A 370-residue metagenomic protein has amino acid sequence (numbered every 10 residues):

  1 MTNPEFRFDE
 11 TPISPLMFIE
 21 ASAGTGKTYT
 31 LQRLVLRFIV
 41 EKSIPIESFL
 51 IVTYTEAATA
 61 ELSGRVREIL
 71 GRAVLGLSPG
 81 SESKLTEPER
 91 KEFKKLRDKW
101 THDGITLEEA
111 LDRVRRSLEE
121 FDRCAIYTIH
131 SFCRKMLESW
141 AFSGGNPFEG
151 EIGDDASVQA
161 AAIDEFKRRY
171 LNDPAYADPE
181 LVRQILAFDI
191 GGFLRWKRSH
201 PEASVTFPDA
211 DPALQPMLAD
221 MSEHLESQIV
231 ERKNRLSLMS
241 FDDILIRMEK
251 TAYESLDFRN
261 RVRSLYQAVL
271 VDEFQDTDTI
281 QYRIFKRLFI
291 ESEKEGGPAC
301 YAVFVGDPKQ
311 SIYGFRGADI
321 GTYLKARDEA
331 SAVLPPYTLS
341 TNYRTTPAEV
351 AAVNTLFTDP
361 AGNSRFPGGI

Functional and structural regions predicted by a protein language model:
M1-S143, R232, M239-D242, I246 (+4 more regions): P-loop NTPase Walker
P15-E20, L50-V52, A58-T59, A125 (+4 more regions): Conserved helicase NTPase motor core
T30, L34, E61-I69, F132-S139 (+6 more regions): Alpha-helical scaffold elements adjacent to nucleotide-binding pockets in ATP/GTP-utilizing enzyme cores
V40, R168, K250-E254, I290 (+1 more regions): Residues at helix-coil transition
S43-E47, R72-E82, L118-R123, W140-D154 (+6 more regions): Short, polar/flexible loop-turn hinges at active-site or ligand-entry regions and domain interfaces
T53, D122-I126, S131-M221: DNA-processing P-loop NTPase/helicase core
G80-K95, F148-R169, Q267-V271: Charge-dense polyanion-binding interfaces
A187-R198, E202-V205, T338-I370: Helicase-core coupling region on the C-terminal RecA-like lobe
